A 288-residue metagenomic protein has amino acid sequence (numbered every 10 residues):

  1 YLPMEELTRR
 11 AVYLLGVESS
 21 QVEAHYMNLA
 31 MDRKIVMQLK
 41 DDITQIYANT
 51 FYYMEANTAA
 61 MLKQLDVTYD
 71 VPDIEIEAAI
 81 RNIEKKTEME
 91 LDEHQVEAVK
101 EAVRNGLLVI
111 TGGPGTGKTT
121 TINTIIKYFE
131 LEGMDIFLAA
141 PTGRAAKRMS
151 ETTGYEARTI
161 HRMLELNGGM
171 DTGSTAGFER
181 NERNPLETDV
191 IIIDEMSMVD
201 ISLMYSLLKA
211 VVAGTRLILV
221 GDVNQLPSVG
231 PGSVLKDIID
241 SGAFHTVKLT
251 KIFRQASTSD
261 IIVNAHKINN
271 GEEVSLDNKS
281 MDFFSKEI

Functional and structural regions predicted by a protein language model:
Y1-A78, E84: Accessory, non-ATPase domains that flank or precede helicase/AAA+ motor cores in DNA-metabolism machines
E88-R104: N-terminal pre-P-loop "Q-motif" helix
A102, G113, P141: P-loop (Walker A) phosphate-binding loop of NTP-binding proteins
G117: Conserved glycine(s) of the Walker
T121, I125: Hydrophobic positions on the alpha1 helix immediately C-terminal to the Walker A/P-loop
D135-A140, R144-K209, K251-I252, I261-I262 (+1 more regions): Conserved P-loop NTPase motor core of helicases/translocases
I201-T215, S233-I238: Short, conserved "post-DEAD/DEAH" coupling segment immediately C-terminal to helicase motif II within the SF2/RecA-like
V223-I288: Conserved helicase motor core of P-loop NTPases
